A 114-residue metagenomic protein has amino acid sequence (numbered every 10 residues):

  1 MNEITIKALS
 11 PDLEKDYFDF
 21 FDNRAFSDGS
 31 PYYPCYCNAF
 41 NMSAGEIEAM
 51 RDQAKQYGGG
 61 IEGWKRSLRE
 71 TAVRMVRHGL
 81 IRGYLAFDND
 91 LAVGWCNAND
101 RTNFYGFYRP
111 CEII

Functional and structural regions predicted by a protein language model:
M1-A54: Conserved N-terminal entry element of GNAT/NAT acetyltransferase domains
I4-I6, E14, Y84, W95-A98: Broad hydrophobic/π-residue packing in well-ordered secondary structure
L13-D16, K65-S67, Y108-I113: Short amphipathic alpha-helical surface micro-motifs
D19, N23, P34-N38, M42 (+4 more regions): Intrinsically disordered, low-complexity regions enriched in small/polar residues
P34-R82: Active-site rim helix/loop that mediates acceptor-substrate recognition in acyltransferases
E70-I81, F87, L91-I114: Conserved acyl-donor/pantetheine-binding loop and adjacent beta-alpha core of acyl/acetyltransferases and related
